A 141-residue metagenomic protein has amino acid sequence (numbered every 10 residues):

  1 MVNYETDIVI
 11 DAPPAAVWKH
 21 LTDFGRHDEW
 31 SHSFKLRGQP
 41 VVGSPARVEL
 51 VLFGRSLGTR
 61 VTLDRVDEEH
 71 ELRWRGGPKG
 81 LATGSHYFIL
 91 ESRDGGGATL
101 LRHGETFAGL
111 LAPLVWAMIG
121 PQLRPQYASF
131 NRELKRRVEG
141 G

Functional and structural regions predicted by a protein language model:
M1-V41: Hydrophobic ligand-binding cavity/cleft-lining segments
E5-D7, G58-R60, S85-Y87, G104: Well-ordered beta-strand positions in beta-sheet-rich domains
D7-D11, E49, T62, I89: Generic structural detector for well-ordered beta-strands
H27, W74, H86, H103-E105: Polar/charged side chains located within well-ordered beta-strands of beta-rich proteins
R37-L81, A98, R132-G141: Glycine-rich portal/gate segments that line the openings of hydrophobic small-molecule binding cavities
R65, F88-D94: Short, low-complexity Ser/Thr-rich regulatory SLiMs
G77-A82, G104-L110: Short, solvent-exposed aromatic-acidic interface loops
L100, T106-G141: A conserved amphipathic terminal alpha-helix motif
